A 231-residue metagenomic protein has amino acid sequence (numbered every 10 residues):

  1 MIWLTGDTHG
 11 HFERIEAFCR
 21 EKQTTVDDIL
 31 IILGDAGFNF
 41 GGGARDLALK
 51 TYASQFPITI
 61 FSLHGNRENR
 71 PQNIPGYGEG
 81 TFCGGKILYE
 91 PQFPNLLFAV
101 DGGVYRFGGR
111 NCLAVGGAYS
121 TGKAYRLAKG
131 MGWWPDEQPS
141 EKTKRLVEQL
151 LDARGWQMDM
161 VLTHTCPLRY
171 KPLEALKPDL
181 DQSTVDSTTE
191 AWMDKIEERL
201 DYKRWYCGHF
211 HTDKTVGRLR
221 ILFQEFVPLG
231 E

Functional and structural regions predicted by a protein language model:
M1-D7, R14, G122-G130: Short, charged N-terminal beta->alpha structural module
M1-W3, V104-A114, M160, V216-R220: Beta-strand-turn-beta hairpins that frame and shape the catalytic cleft of phosphate-ester-processing enzymes
T5, H11-F107, Q182, T189 (+3 more regions): Core catalytic region of metal-dependent phosphoesterases/phosphodiesterases, especially metallo-beta-lactamase-like
T8-H9, A36-G37, N66-N69, A118-Y119 (+2 more regions): Catalytic metal-binding/acid-base residues of hydrolase active sites
A44, Q72-Y77, A124-L127, L173-L176 (+1 more regions): Short aromatic-enriched loop/helix-cap "lid" or pocket-rim segments at secondary-structure transitions that line
P94, F107-S187: Active-site-proximal loop/helix segment associated with metal-binding centers of metalloenzymes
R106-G108, S183-T184, A191-R199, F210-E231: Binuclear metal-dependent phosphoesterase catalytic core
